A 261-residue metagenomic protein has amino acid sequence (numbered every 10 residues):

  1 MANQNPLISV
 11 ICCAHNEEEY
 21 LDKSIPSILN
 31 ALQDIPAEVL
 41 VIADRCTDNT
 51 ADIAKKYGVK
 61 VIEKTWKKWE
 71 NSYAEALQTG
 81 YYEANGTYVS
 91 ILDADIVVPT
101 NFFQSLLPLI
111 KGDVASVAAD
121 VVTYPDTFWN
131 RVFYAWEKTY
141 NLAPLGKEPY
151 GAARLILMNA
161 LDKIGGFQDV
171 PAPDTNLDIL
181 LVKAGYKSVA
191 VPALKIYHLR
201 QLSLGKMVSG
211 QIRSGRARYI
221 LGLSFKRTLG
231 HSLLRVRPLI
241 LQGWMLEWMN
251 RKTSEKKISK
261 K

Functional and structural regions predicted by a protein language model:
E17-N30: Short, well-formed alpha-helical segments that are part of the catalytic scaffolds of diverse glycosyltransferases
A43-A51: A conserved acidic beta->alpha catalytic loop
W66-A84: Glycine-rich, basic loop-to-helix element that forms the pyrophosphate-binding segment of sugar-nucleotide handling
V89: Short aromatic/hydrophobic "clamp" motif used to bind/position activated sugar donors
V97, N101-W129: Conserved donor NDP-sugar-binding/catalytic core segment of glycosyltransferases
T123-P125, K138-I156: A recurrent flexible, glycine/aromatic-enriched loop bordering the glycosyltransferase active site that acts as
P171-I179: Acidic donor-binding loop at a coil-to-helix junction in glycosyltransferase catalytic cores that engages
L204-K261: Non-catalytic, C-terminal membrane-associated alpha-helical segments of glycosyltransferases
